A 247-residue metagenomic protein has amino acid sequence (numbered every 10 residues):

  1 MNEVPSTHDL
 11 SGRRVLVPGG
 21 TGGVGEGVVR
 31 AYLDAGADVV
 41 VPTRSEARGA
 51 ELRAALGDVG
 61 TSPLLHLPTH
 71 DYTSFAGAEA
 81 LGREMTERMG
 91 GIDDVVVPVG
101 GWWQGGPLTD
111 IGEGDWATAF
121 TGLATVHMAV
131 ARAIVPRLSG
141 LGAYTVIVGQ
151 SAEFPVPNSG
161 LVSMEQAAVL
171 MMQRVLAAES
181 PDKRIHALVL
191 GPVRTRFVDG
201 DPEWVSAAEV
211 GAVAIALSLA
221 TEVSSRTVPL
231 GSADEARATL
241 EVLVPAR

Functional and structural regions predicted by a protein language model:
M1-V17, R237, R247: Flexible N-terminal pre-Rossmann segment of NAD(P)-dependent oxidoreductases
T21, V29: N-terminal Rossmann NAD(P)H-binding glycine-rich loop of SDR-like oxidoreductase domains
G36-E51: Conserved glycine-rich Rossmann-like NAD(P)H-binding loop of the short-chain dehydrogenase/reductase
L56-A76: Rossmann-fold cofactor-recognition segment
P68, F75-G90: Conserved amphipathic alpha-helix within the SDR
V96-G105: Conserved NAD(P)H cofactor-binding loop of Rossmann-fold oxidoreductase domains
P107-T109, D115-V130, L141-A178, P192-T195: Catalytic loop of short-chain dehydrogenase/reductase
R174, D182-K183, A187-T195, D199-R247: C-terminal helical subdomain
